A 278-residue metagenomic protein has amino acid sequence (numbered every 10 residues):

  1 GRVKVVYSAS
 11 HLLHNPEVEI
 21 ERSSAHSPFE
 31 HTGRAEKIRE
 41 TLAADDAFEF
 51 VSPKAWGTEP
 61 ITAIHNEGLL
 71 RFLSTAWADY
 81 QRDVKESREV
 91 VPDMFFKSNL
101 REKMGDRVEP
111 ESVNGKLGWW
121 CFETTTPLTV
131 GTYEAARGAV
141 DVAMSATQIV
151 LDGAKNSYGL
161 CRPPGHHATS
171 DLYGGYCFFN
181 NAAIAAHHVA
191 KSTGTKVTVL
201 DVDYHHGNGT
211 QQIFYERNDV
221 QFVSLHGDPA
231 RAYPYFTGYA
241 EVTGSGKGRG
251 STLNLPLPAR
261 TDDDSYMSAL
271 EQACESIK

Functional and structural regions predicted by a protein language model:
G1-L200, Y204-K278: HDAC/HDAC-like amidohydrolase catalytic core signature
